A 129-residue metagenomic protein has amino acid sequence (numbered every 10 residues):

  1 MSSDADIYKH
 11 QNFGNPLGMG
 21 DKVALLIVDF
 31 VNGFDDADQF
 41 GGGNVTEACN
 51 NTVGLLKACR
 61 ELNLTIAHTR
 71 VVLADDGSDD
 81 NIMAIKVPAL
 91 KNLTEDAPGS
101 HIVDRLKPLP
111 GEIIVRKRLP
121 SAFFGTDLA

Functional and structural regions predicted by a protein language model:
M1-I113: Active-site acidic carboxylates
K117-A129: Alpha-helical scaffold elements lining the catalytic groove of polysaccharide deacetylases
